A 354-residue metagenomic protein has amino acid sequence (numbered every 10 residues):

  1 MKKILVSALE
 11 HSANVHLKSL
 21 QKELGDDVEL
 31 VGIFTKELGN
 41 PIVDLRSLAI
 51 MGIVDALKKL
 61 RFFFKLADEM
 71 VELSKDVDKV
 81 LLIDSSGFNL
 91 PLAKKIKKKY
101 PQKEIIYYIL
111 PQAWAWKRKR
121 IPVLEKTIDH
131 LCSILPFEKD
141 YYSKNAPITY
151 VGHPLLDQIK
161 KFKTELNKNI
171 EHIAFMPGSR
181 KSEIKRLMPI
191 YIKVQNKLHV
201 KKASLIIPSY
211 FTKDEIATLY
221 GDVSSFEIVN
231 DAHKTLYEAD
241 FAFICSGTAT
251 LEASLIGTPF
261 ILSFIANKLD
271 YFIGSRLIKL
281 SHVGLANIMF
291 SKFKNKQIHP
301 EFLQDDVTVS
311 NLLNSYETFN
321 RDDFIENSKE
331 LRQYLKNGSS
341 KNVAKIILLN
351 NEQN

Functional and structural regions predicted by a protein language model:
M1-N354: Nucleotide-activated sugar donor-binding and catalytic core shared by glycosyltransferases and related lipid-linked
